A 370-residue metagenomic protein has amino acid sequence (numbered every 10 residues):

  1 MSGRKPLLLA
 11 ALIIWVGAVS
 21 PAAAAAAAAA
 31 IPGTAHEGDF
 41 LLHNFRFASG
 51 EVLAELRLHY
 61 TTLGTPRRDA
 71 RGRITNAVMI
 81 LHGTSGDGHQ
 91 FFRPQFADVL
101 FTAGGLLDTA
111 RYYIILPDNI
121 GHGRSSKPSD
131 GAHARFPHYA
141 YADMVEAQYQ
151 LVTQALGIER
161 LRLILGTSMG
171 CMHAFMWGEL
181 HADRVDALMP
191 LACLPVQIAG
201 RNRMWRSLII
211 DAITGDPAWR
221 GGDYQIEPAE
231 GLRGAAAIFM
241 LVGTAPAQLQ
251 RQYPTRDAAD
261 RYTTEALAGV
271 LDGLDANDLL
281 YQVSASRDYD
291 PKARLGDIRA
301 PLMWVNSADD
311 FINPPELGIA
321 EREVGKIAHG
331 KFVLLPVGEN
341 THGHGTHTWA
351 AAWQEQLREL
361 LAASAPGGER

Functional and structural regions predicted by a protein language model:
T61-D130, I319: N-terminal cap/lid subdomain of alpha/beta-hydrolase-fold enzymes
G105-A155, R201-N202, R206-W219, E339-T341: Cap/lid segment of the alpha/beta-hydrolase catalytic domain
L161-A199: Conserved hydrolase catalytic core segment
R184-G269: Alpha/beta-hydrolase-fold enzymes
D278-R294: Active-site nucleophile elbow and catalytic-triad environment of alpha/beta-hydrolase enzymes
I298, W304-N306: Short beta-strand/loop motif that positions the catalytic acidic residue of the alpha/beta-hydrolase fold
F311-G318: Conserved alpha/beta-hydrolase "acid-adjacent" motif
G330-R370: Catalytic active-site module of serine/aspartate enzymes centered on a nucleophile-bearing elbow/loop
